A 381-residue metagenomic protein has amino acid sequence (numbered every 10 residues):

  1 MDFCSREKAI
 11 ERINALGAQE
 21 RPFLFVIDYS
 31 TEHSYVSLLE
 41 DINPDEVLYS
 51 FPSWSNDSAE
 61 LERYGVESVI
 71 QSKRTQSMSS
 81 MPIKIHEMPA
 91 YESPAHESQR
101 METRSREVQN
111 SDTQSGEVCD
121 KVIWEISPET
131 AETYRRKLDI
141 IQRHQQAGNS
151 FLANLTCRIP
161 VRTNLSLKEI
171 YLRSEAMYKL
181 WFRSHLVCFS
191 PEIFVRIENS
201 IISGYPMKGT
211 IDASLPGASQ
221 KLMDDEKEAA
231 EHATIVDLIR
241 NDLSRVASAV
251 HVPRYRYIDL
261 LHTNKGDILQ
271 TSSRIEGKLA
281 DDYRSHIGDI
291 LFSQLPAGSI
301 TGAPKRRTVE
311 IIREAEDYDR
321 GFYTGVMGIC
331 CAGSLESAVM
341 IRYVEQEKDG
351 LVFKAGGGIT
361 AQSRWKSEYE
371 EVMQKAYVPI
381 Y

Functional and structural regions predicted by a protein language model:
M1-Y381: Extended alpha-helical targeting/anchoring segments, especially N-terminal organellar/secretory targeting helices
